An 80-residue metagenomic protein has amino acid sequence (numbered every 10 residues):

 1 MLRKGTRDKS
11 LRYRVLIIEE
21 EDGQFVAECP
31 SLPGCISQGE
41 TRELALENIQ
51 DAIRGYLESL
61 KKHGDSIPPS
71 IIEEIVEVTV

Functional and structural regions predicted by a protein language model:
M1-R14, E47-V80: Short, charged, surface-exposed hinge/linker loops at domain edges that act as mobile lids or interdomain connectors
S10-S31: Extended beta-strand/beta-hairpin segments
E20, L32, G39-R42, H63-I67 (+1 more regions): Residue-level detector of solvent-exposed, low-hydrophobicity positions
Q24-S59: Amphipathic, hydrophobic secondary-structure cores in small proteins
